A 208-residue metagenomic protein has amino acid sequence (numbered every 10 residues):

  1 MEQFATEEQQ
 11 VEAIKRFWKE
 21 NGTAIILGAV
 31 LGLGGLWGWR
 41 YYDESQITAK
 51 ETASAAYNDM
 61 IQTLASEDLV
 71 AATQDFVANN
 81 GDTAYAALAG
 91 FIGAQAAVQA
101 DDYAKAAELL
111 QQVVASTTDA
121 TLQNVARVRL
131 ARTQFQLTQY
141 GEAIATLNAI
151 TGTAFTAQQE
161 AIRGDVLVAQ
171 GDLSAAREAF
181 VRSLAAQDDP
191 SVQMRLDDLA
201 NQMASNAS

Functional and structural regions predicted by a protein language model:
M1-E7, E12, A56-Q62, V77 (+3 more regions): Acidic, proline/glycine-rich low-complexity intrinsically disordered segments
M1-V30: N-terminal positive-inside, membrane-proximal cytosolic segments immediately preceding the first
R16-A24, S66, N79-D82, S116 (+1 more regions): Membrane-interface junctions
G34-A55: Transmembrane signal-anchor/signal-peptide helices with a preference for the extracytoplasmic
Y41-S45, V77-N80, A115-T117: Flexible helix-coil transition and linker loops at the boundaries of alpha-helical arrays
I47-E51, A84, T121, A154: Residue signature of alpha-solenoid helical repeat architecture, marking inter-repeat boundaries and helix-start
E51-A84, L88-D101: Alpha-helical segment of the N-proximal tetratricopeptide repeat
G90, Q95-S208: Soluble extracytoplasmic domains of inner/organellar membrane proteins
